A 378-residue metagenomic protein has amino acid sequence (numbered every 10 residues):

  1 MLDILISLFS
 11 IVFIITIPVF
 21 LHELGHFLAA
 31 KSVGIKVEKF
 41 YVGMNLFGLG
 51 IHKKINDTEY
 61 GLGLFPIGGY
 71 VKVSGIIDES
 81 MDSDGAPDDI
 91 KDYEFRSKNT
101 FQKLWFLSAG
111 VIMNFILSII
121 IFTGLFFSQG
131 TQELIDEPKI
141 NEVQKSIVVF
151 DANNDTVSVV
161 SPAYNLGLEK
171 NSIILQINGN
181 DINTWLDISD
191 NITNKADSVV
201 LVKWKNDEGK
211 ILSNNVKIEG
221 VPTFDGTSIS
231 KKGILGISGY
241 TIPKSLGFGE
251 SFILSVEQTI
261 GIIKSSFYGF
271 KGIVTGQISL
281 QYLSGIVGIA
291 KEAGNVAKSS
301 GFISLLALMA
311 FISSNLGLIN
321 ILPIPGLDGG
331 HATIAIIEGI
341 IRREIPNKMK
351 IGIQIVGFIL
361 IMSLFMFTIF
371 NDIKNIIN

Functional and structural regions predicted by a protein language model:
L2, S83-F101, F106, M113-I278 (+1 more regions): PDZ peptide-recognition modules
L2-P87, S314, I319-I341: Small-residue-rich helix-interface/hinge motifs
D3, S7-I11, K98-L107, S304-L308: Residue-level signature of transmembrane alpha-helical entry/exit and packing/kink sites in multi-pass membrane
I6, S10-I14, A307-F311, G357-L364: Alpha-helical transmembrane segments of integral membrane proteins
G61-Y70, S74-I77, L104-S108, F248-F270 (+5 more regions): Hydrophobic alpha-helical segments of integral membrane proteins, encompassing both true transmembrane helices
F302-G317: Small-residue-enriched transmembrane helix starts and helix-helix packing motifs in multi-pass inner-membrane proteins
R342-I359: Interfacial loop-to-transmembrane junctions
F367-N378: Juxtamembrane boundary at the C-terminal end of a transmembrane helix
